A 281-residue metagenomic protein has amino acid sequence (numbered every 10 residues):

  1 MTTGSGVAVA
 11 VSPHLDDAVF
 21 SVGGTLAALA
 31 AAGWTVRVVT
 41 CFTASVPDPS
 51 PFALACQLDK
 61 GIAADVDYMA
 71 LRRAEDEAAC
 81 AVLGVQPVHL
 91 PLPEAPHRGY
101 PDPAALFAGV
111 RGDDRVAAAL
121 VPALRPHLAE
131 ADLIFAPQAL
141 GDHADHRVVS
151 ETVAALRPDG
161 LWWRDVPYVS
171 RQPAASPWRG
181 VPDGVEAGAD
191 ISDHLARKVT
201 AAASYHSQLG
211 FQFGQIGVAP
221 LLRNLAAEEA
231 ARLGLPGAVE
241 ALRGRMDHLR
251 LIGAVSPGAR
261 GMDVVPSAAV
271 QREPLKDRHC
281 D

Functional and structural regions predicted by a protein language model:
M1-E151, D277-H279: Active-site beta-strand->loop->alpha-helix modules in alpha/beta enzyme cores, enriched in Gly/His/Asp(Glu)
T2-G4, A74-L92, P101-A105, L133 (+2 more regions): The feature marks non-catalytic terminal segments
V153-A154, W162: Serine-dependent carboxylesterase/thioesterase catalytic core of lipase-like alpha/beta-hydrolase/SGNH enzymes
